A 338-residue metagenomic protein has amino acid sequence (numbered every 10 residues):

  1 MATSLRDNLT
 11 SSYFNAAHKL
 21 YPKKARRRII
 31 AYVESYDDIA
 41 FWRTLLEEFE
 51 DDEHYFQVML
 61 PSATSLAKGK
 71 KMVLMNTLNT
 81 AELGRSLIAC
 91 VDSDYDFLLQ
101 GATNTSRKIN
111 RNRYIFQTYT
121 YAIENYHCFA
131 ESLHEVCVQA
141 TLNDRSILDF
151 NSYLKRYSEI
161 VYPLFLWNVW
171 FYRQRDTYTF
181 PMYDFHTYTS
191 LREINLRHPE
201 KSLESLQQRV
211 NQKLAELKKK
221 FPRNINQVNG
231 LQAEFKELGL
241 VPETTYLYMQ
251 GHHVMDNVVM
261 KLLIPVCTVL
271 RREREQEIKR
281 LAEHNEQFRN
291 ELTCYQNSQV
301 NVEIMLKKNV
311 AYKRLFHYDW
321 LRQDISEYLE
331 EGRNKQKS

Functional and structural regions predicted by a protein language model:
M1-S338: Acidic, divalent-metal-binding catalytic cores of TOPRIM and closely related two-metal-ion phosphodiester/pyrophosphate
